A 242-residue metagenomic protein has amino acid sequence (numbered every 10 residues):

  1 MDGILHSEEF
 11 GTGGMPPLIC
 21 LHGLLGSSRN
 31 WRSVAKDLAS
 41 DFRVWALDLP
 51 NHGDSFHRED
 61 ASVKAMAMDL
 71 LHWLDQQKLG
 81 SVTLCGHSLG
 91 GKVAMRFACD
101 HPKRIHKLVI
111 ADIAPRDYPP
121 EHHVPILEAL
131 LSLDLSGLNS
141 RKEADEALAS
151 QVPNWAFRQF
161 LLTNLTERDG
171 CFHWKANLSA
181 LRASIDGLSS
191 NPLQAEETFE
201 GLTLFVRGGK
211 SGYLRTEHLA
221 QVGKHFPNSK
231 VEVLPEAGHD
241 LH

Functional and structural regions predicted by a protein language model:
M1-I19, A39-F42, D75, L79-G80 (+2 more regions): Alpha/beta-hydrolase fold catalytic core
G3, R32-C85, L89: Active-site loop/oxyanion-hole signature of alpha/beta-hydrolase fold enzymes
G14, G23-S33, V44: Serine-hydrolase catalytic-loop signature spanning alpha/beta hydrolases and amidase-signature enzymes
G23-G26, S88, G209: Active-site glycine-rich loops that stabilize anionic/oxyanionic intermediates across multiple enzyme folds
M95-D100, I105-S140: Flexible "cap/lid" loop of the alpha/beta hydrolase fold
E121, S136-N191: Conserved alpha/beta-hydrolase catalytic His-Asp/Glu region
D169-H225, K230-V233: Conserved serine/cysteine hydrolase catalytic core
L234-H242: Catalytic histidine-centered segment of alpha/beta-hydrolase-like enzymes
